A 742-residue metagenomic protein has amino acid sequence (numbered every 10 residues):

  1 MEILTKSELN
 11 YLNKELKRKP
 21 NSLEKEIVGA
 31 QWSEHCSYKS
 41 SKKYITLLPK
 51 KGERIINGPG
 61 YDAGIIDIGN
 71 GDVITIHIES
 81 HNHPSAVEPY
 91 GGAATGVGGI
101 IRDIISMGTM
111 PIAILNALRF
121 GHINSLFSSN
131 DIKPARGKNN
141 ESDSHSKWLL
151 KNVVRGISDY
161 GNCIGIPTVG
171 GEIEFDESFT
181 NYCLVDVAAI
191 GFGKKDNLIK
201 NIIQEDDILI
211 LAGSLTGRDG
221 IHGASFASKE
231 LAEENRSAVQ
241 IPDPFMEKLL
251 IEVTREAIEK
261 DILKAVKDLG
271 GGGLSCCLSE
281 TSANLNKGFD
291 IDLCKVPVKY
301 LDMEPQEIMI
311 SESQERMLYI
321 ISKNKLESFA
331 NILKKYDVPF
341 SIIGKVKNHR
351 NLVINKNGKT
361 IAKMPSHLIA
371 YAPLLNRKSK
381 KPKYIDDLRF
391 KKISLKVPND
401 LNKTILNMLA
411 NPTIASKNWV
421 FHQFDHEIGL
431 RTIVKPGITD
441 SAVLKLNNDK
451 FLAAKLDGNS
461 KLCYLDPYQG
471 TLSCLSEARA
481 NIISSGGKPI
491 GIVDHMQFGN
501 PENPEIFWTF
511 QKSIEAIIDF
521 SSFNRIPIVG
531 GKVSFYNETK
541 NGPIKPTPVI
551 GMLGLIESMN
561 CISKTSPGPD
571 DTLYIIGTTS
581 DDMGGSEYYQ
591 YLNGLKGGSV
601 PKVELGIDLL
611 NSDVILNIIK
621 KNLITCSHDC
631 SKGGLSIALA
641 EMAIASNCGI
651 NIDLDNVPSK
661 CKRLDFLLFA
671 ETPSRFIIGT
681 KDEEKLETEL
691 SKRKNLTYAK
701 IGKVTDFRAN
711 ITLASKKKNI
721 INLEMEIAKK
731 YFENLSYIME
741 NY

Functional and structural regions predicted by a protein language model:
M1, D131-K138, M739-Y742: Short, Lys/Arg-enriched, disordered terminal segments
E2-E8, L12-K25, N181-C183, L263 (+6 more regions): Glycine-/charge-enriched secondary-structure boundary and capping motifs
E26-K264, E280-A283, F289-K295, I308-S311 (+3 more regions): Glycine-rich phosphate/pyrophosphate-binding loop regions near the starts of catalytic domains
A93-G96, L274, G470-C474, N611 (+3 more regions): Catalytic-loop motifs flanking and including active-site residues across diverse enzymes
S158, Q240-E247, K381-Y384, R389-I393 (+2 more regions): Amphipathic, soluble alpha/beta structural segments
S225, P244-E247, I251, C474-S485 (+3 more regions): Charged, low-complexity, helix-prone segments enriched in Lys/Glu/Asp/Gln
S237-G273, F424, G597-S636: Polyanion-binding loop/helix "lid" in catalytic or ligand-binding cores
